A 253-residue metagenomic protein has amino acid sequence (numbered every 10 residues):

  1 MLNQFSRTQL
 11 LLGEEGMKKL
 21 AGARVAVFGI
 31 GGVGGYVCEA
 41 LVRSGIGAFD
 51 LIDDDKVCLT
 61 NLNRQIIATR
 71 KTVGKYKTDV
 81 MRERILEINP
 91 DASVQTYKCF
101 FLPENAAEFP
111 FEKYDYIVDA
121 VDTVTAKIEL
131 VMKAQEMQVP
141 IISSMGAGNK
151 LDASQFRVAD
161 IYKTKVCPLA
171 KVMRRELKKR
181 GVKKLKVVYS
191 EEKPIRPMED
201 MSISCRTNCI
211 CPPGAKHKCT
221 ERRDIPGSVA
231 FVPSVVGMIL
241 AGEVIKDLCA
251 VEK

Functional and structural regions predicted by a protein language model:
M1-A26: N-terminal charged helix/coil linker that caps or initiates catalytic domains
L2, E112-K113, V121, A126 (+4 more regions): Glycine-rich phosphate/adenylate-binding loop
V27-G29, I52: Conserved N-terminal Rossmann-fold NAD(P)-binding element of oxidoreductases
V33-G34: Hydrophobic/small residue at the entry helix of a nucleotide-binding pocket
I46, L51-N89: Glycine-rich phosphate-binding loop and adjoining beta1-alpha1-beta2 segment of Rossmann-like nucleotide-binding folds
K98-A106: Conserved SAM/SAH-binding loop
